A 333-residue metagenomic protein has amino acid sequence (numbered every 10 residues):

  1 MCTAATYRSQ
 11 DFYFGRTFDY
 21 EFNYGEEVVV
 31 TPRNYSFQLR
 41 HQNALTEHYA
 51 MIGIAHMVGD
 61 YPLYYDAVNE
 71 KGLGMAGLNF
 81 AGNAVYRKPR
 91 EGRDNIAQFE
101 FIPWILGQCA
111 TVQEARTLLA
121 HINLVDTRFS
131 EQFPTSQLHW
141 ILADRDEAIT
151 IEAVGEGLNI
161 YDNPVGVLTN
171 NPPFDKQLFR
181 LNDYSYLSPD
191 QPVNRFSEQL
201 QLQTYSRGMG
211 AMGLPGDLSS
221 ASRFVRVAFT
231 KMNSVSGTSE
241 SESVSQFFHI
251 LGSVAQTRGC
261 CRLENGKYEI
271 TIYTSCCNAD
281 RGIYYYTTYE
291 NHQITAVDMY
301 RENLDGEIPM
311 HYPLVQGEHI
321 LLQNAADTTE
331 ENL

Functional and structural regions predicted by a protein language model:
M1-R93, H121, D126, H311-V315 (+1 more regions): A contiguous strand-loop segment
M1-S9, Y13, T127-R128, T135-S136 (+2 more regions): C-terminus-biased signal that marks the final domain/tail of proteins
Y20-F22, A81-N83, E156-N159, G166 (+1 more regions): Short, surface-exposed beta-strand-loop junctions and turns on beta-sheet-rich folds
V28, V68, I149-A153, S275: Broad, structure-driven detector of short, well-ordered beta-strand segments within folded domains
G92-R128, E240-H249: Proteins synthesized as precursors that undergo proteolytic processing into mature forms
R116-E152: Aromatic- and glycine-enriched pocket-lining scaffold segments that form the walls of small-molecule binding clefts
A148, E152-G157, N163: Aromatic/basic-lined ligand-recognition segments that form π-stacking hydrophobic pockets flanked by Lys/Arg to engage
